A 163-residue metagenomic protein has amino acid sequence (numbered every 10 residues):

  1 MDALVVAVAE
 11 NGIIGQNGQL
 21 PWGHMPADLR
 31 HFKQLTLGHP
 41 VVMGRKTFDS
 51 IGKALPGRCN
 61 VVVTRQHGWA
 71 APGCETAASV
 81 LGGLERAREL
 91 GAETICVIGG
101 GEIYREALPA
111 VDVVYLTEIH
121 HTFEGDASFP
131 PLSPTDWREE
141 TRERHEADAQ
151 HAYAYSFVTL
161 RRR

Functional and structural regions predicted by a protein language model:
V5-P40, R45-R163: Flexible, gly/pro- and Lys/Arg-enriched active-site loops
